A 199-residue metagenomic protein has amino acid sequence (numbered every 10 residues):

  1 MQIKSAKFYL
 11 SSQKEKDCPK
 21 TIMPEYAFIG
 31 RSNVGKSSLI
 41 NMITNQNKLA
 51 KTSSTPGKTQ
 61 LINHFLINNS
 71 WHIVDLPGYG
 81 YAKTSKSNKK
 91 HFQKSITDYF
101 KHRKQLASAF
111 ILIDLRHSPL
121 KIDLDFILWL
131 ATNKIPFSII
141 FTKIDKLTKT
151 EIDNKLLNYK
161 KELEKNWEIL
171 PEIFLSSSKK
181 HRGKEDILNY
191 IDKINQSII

Functional and structural regions predicted by a protein language model:
M1-K83: Conserved G1/Walker A P-loop phosphate-binding module
I3-E15, K146-I199: Canonical P-loop GTPase G-domain recognition
N33-V34, I40, T55, N63 (+8 more regions): Structured catalytic cores of enzymes that bind and process phosphorylated ligands/cofactors
K48, L61, H72, N88 (+8 more regions): Helical mechanochemical/support elements of P-loop NTPase systems and associated helical scaffolds
K58, W71, G78-Y81, R116-S118 (+2 more regions): Conserved nucleotide-binding/hydrolysis micro-motifs of P-loop NTPases
N68-L106: Conserved nucleotide-sensing/catalytic segment adjacent to the nucleotide-binding pocket in NTP-handling enzymes
T97-L170: Conserved C-terminal guanine-recognition region of P-loop GTPase G domains, centered on the G4
